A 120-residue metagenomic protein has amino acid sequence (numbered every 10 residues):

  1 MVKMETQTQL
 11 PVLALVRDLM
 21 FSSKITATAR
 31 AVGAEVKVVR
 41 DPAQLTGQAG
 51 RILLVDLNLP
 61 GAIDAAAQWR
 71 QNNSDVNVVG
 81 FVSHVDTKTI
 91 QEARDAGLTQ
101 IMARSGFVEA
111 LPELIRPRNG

Functional and structural regions predicted by a protein language model:
M1-P11, R116: Non-catalytic signal-transmission and effector/linker regions of two-component phosphorelay proteins
L10-I52: N-terminal first-folded block
V55-W69: Conserved phosphotransfer microenvironments
R70-D75: Conserved phosphotransfer cores of two-component systems
V76-V85: A short, hydrophobic beta-strand element within the central beta-sheet of small alpha/beta folds
V85-T99: Alpha4 helix (beta4-alpha4-beta5 surface) of REC/receiver domains from two-component response regulators
G97-P112: Output/docking surface of receiver
E113-G120: Receiver (REC) domain switch/output surface
